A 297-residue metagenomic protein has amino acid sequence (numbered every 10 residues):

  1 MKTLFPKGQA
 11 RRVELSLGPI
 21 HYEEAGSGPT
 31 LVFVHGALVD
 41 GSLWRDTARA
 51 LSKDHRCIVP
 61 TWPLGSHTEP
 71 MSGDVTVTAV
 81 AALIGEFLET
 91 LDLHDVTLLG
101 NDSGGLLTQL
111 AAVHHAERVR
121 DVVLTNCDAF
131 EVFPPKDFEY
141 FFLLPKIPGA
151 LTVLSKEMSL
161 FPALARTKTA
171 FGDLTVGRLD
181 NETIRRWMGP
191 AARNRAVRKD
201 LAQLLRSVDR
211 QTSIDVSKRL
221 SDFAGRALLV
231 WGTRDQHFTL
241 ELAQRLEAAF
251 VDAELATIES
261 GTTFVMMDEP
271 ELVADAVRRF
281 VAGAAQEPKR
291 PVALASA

Functional and structural regions predicted by a protein language model:
M1-L31, S52-H55, L93-H94, E182 (+2 more regions): Alpha/beta-hydrolase fold catalytic core
K7-R11, P19-I20, I58, P63-D95 (+4 more regions): Flexible "cap/lid" subdomain of the alpha/beta-hydrolase fold that forms the substrate-access gate
E23-H67: Conserved HGGG/HGGXW glycine-rich cap/lid loop of the alpha/beta-hydrolase fold
S27, T233-D235, S260-T262: Acidic beta-to-alpha connecting loop that harbors the catalytic carboxylate
G36, D102, M267-D268: Conserved acidic functional residues
S42, E241, E271-L272: A conserved mid-protein helix/loop that constitutes part of the nucleotide-sugar donor-binding site
R45, Q109-V113, A274: Short, hydrophobic alpha-helix immediately C-terminal to the catalytic nucleophile
G261-P270, A274: Catalytic histidine-centered segment of alpha/beta-hydrolase-like enzymes
